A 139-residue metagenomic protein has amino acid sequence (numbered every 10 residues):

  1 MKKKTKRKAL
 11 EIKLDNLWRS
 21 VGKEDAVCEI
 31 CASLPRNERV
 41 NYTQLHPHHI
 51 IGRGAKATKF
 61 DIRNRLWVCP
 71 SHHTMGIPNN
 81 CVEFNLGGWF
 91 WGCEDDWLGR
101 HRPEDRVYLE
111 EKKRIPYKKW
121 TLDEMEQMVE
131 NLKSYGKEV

Functional and structural regions predicted by a protein language model:
M1-L17, S134-V139: Arg/Lys-rich, low-complexity, intrinsically disordered N-terminal tails that contact nucleic acids
I12-H46, C69: Short cysteine-rich loop/turn motifs with clustered Cys
S33-N37, R65-P103: Short Cys/His-centered divalent metal-binding micro-motifs
L45-R53, P70-M75: Histidine-centered catalytic micro-motifs
I51-N64: Short linker/helix segments within small regulatory modules
R106-V139: Short flanking/linker segments adjacent to small metal-binding domains or redox-active Cys/His motifs
